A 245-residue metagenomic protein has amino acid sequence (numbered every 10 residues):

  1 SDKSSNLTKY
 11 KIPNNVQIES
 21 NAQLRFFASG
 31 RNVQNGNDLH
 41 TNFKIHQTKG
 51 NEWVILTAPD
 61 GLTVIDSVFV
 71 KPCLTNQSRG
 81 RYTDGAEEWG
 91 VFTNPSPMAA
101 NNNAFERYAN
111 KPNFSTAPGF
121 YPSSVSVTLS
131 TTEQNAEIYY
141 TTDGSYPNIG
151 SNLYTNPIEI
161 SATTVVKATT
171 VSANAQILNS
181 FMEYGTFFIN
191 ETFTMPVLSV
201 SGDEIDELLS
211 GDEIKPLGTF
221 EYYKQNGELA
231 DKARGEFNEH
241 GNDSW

Functional and structural regions predicted by a protein language model:
S1, N21, E52-T57, R79 (+1 more regions): Buried hydrophobic-core signal for structured, non-transmembrane domains
D2-L7, N32-Q34: Extracellular beta-rich ligand/substrate-recognition surface
N6, K11, V16-S20, F26 (+1 more regions): Short, compositionally stereotyped local motifs that mark structural "simplifiers"
S20-G61: Secretome/extracellular-domain signature
G61-L62, G227: Residue-level signal for glycine
V70: Glycine-rich beta-alpha junction loops
W245: Short, His- and charge-rich active-site/binding loops that engage polyanionic ligands
